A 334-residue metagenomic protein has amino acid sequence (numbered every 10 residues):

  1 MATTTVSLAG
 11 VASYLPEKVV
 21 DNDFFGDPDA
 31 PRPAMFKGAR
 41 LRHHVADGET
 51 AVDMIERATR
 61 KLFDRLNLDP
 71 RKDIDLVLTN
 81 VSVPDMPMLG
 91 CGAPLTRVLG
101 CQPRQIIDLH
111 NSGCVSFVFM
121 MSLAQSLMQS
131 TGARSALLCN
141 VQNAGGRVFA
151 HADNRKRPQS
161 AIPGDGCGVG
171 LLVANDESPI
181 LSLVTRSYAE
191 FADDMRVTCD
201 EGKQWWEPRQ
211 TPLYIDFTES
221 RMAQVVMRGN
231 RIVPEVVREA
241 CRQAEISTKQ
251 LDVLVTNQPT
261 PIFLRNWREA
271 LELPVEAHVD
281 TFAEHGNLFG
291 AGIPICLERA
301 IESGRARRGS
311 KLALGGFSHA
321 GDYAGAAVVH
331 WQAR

Functional and structural regions predicted by a protein language model:
M1-G48, A152-M227, V328-R334: Condensing-enzyme catalytic core mediating Claisen C-C bond formation in acyl metabolism
L8, E49-S112, Q243-L264: Conserved beta-ketoacyl condensing-enzyme motif
A9, H110, A136-Q142, L172 (+1 more regions): Short beta-strand segments
D27-A34, M86-G100, C139-F149, W206-Q210 (+1 more regions): Acidic-glycine-rich active-site phosphate/pyrophosphate-binding loop
D29, T50-N67, R228-Q243, I295-A300: Short, well-ordered amphipathic alpha-helical segments that serve as non-catalytic structural scaffolds within diverse
G38, K72-L76, R97-H110, F149-R155 (+1 more regions): Glycine/charged-rich beta-loop-alpha catalytic/anionic-binding loops adjacent to active sites
V52, E56, V83-P84, Q102-Q105 (+4 more regions): Claisen-condensing/thiolase-fold acyl-transfer catalytic domains that form or cleave C-C bonds in fatty acid
T131-G166: Flexible, glycine-rich active-site loops centered on histidine and acidic residues that chelate a metal or position
